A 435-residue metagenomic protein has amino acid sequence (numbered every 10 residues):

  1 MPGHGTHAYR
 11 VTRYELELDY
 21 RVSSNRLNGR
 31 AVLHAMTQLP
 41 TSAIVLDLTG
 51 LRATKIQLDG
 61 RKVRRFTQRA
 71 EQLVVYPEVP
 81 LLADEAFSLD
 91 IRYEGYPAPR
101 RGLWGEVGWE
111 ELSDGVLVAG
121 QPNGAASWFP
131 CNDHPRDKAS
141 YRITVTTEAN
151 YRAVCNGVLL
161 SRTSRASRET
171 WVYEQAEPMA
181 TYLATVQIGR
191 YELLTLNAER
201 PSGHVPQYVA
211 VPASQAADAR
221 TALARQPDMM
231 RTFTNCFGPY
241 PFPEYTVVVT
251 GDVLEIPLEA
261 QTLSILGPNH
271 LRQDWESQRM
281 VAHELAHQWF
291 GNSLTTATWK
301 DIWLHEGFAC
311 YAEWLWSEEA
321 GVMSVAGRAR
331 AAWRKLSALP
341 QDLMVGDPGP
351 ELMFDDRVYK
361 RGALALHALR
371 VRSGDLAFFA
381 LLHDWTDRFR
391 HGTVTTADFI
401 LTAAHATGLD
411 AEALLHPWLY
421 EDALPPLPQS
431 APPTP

Functional and structural regions predicted by a protein language model:
M1-N28, T54, E111-G115, P433-P435: N-terminal, polar/Ser/Thr-rich
H4-T6, A83, R92-R142, G189-N197: Glycine/proline-rich low-complexity spacer/linker segments in large multi-domain proteins
E17-D19, V63-R64, Y76-L81, W128-D133 (+1 more regions): Beta-strand-rich interaction surfaces with strong enrichment in secreted/lumenal proteins
G29, C131-A282, Y311: Hydrophobic helix-coil surface modules that form long, contiguous segments used for peptide/substrate interaction
R30-R52, F129-D133, Y141-E148, A397 (+1 more regions): Surface-exposed beta-strand/loop patches in extracellular or lumenal glycoproteins
I44, L48-E110, T170: A surface-exposed beta-strand-loop module
L263-G327: Zinc-dependent metallopeptidase catalytic helix centered on the HExxH motif and its immediate flanking segment
D355-A431: Amphipathic alpha-helical substructures
